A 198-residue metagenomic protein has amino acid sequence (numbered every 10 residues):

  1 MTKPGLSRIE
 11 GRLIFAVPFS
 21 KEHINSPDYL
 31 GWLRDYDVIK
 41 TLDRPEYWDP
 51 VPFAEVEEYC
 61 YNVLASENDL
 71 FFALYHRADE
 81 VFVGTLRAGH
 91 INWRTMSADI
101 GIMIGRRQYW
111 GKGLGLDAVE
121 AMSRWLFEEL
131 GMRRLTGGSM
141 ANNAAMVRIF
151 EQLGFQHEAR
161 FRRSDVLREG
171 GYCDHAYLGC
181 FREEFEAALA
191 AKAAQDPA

Functional and structural regions predicted by a protein language model:
M1-I24, R34-D35, F71, Y75-A198: Acyl-donor (CoA/ACP) binding surface of acyl/acetyltransferases
H23, W32, P50-A54: Generic alpha-helical scaffold signal
P27-D28, E55-Y59, D117, A121: Alpha-helical elements of Rossmann-like donor-binding domains used by nucleotide-donor carbohydrate transfer enzymes
D28-L30, V38, V56, I100: Hydrophobic pocket/interface hotspot
D35-I39, N62-A65: Short helix-loop boundary/capping segments at the starts of domains
V38-Y59: Conserved GNAT-fold acetyl-CoA-binding loop/helix
C60-A73: A short helix-loop-beta-strand connector motif used in the catalytic cores of GNAT acetyltransferases and, in some
